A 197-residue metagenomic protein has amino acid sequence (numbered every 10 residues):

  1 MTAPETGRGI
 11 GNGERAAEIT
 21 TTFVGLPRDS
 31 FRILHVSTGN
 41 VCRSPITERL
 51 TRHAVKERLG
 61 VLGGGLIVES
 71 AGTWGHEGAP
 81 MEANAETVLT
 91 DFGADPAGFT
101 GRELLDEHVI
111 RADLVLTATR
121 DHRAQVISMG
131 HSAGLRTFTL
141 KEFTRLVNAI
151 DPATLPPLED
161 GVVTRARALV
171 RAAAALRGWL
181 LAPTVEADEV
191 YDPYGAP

Functional and structural regions predicted by a protein language model:
T2-P197: Short polar/charged helix/loop
